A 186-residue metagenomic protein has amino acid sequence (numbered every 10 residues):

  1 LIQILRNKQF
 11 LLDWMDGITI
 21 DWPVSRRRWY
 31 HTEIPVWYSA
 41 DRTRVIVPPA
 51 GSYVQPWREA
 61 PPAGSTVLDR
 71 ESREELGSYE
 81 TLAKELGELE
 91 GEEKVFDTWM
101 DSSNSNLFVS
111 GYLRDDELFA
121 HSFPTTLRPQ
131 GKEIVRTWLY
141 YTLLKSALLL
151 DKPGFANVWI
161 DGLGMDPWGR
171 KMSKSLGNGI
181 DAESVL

Functional and structural regions predicted by a protein language model:
L1-L186: Structured secondary-structure scaffolds
